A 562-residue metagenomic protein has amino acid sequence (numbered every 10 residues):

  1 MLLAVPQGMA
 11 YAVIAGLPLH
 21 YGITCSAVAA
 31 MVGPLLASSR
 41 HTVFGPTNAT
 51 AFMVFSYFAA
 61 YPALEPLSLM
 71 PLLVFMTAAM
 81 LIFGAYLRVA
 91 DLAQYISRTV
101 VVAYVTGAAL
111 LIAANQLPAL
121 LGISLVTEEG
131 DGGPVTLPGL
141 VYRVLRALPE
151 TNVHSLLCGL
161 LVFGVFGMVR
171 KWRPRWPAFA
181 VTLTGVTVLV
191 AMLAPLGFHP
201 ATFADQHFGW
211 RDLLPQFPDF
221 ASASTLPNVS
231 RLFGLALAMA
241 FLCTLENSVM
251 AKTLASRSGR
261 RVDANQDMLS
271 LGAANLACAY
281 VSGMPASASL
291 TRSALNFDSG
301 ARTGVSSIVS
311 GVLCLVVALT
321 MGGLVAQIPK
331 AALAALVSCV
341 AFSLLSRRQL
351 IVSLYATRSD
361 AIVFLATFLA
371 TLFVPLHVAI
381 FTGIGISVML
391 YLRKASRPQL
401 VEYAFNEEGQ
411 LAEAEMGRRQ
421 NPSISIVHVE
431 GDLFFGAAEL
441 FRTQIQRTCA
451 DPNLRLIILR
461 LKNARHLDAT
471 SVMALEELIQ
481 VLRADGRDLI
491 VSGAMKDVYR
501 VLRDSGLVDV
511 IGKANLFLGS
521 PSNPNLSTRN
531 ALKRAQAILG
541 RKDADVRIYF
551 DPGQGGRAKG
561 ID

Functional and structural regions predicted by a protein language model:
M1-E407, N421, G506: Transmembrane helical cores of multi-pass ion-transport proteins
Q399-D562: Cytosolic C-terminal regulatory domains/tails of membrane transporters and channels
